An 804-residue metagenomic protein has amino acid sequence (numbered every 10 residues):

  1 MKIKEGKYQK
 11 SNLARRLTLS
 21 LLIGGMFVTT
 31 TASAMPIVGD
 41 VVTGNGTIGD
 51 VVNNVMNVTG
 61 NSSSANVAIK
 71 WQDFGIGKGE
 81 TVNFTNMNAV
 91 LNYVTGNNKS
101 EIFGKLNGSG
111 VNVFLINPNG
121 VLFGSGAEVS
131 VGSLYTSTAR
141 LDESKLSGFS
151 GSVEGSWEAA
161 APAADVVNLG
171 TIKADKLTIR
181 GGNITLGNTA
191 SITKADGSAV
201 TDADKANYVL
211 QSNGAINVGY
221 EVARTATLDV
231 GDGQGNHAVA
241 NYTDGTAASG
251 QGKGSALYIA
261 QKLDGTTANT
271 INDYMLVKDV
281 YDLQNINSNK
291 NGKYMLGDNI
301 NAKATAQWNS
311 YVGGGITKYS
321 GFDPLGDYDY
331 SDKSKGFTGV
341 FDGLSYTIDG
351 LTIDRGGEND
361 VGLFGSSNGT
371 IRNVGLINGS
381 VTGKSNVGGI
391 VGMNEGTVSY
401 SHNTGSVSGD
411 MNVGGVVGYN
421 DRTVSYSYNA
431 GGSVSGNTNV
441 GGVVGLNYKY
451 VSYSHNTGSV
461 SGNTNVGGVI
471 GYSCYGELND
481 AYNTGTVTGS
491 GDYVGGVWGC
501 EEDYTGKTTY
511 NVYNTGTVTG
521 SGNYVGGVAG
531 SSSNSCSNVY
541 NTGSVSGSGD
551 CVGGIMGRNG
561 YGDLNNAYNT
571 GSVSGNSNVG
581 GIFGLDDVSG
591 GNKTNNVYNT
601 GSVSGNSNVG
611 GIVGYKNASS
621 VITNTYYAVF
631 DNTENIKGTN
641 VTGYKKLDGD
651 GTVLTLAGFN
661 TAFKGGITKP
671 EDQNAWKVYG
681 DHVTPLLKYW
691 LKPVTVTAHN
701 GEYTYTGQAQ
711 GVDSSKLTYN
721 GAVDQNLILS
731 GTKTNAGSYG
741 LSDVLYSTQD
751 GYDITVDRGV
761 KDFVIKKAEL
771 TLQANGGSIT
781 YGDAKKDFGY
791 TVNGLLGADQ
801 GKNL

Functional and structural regions predicted by a protein language model:
K2-E5, K10, G24-G25, T29-A203 (+6 more regions): Solvent-exposed adhesion/ligand-recognition segments of exported proteins
E5, A14-S20: Sec-dependent signal peptide recognition, specifically the positively charged N-region followed immediately by
M26, R180, Y208-Q211, L296 (+1 more regions): Short, hydrophobic/proline-enriched secondary-structure or compact coil segments at domain edges
G60, I76, N117, L186 (+7 more regions): Hydrophobic residues in beta-strands and at strand termini
R140-D142, I300, E769, K785: Short, flexible active-site-adjacent loop segments at beta-strand->alpha-helix junctions, enriched in small/polar
A163-L169, L186, G468, G554 (+2 more regions): Short, recurring structural edge motifs at helix starts
N213-E702, A768: Surface-exposed repetitive/solenoidal architectures
F663-K664, K669-P670, W676-L804: Solvent-exposed beta-strand/loop surfaces, strongest in extracytoplasmic domains of secreted and cell-surface proteins
